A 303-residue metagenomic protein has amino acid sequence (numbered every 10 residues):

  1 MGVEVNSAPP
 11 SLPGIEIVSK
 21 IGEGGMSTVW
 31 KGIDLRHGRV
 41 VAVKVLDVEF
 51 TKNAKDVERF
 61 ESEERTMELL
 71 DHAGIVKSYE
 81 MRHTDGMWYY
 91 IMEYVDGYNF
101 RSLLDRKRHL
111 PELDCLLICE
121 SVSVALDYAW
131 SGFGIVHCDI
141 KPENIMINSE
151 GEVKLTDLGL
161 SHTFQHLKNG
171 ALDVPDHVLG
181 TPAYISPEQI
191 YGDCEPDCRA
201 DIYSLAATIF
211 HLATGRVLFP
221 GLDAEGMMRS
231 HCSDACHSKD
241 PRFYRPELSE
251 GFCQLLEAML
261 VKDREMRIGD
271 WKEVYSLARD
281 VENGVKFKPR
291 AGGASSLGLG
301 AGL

Functional and structural regions predicted by a protein language model:
V18-G24, V29: Protein kinase glycine-rich loop
D47-L69: AlphaC helix of the eukaryotic protein kinase fold
M81: Activation-segment/catalytic-loop signature of the eukaryotic protein kinase fold
D85-N99, L103: Conserved short submotifs of the Hanks-type protein kinase catalytic core that shape the nucleotide-binding pocket
I118-C119: Activation segment signature within eukaryotic-like protein kinase domains
S123-I135: Protein kinase catalytic-loop region centered on the HRD/HxD motif
A183-P289: C-terminal lobe helix-coil module of Hanks-type protein kinase domains
